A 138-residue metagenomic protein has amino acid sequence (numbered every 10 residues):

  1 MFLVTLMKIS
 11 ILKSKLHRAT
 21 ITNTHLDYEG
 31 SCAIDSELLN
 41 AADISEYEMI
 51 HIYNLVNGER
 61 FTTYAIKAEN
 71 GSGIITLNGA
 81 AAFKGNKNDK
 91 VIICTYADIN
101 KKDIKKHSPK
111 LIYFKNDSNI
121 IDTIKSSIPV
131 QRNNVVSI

Functional and structural regions predicted by a protein language model:
F2-V4, K105-I138: Helix-rich terminal scaffold detector
L3-D27, V136-I138: Short, low-complexity N-terminal leaders and the immediately following helix N-cap/first helix
I9, Y64, A82, Y96 (+3 more regions): Aromatic-enriched hydrophobic runs in primary sequence
I11, I21-T22, L26-K105, N116-D117: Compact, glycine-rich, soluble single-domain proteins
